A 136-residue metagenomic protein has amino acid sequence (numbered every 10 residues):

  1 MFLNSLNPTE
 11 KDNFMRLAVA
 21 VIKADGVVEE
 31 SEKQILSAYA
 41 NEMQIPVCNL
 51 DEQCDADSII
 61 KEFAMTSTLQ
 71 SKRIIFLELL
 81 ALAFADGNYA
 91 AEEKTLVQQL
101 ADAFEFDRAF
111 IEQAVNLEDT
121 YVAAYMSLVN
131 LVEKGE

Functional and structural regions predicted by a protein language model:
M1-K23, V27-E136: Small-residue-enriched hydrophobic alpha-helices in membranes
